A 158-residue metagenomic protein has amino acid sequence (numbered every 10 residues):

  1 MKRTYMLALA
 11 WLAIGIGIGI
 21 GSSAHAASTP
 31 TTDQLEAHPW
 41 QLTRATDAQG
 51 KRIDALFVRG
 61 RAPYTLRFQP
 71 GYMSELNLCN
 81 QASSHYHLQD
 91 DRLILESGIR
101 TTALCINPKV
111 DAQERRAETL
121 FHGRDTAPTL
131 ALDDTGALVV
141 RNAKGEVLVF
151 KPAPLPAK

Functional and structural regions predicted by a protein language model:
K2-A8: Bacterial Sec-dependent N-terminal signal peptides
Y5, G19-K158: Lipid interaction determinants
A8-G19: Bacterial N-terminal signal peptides
